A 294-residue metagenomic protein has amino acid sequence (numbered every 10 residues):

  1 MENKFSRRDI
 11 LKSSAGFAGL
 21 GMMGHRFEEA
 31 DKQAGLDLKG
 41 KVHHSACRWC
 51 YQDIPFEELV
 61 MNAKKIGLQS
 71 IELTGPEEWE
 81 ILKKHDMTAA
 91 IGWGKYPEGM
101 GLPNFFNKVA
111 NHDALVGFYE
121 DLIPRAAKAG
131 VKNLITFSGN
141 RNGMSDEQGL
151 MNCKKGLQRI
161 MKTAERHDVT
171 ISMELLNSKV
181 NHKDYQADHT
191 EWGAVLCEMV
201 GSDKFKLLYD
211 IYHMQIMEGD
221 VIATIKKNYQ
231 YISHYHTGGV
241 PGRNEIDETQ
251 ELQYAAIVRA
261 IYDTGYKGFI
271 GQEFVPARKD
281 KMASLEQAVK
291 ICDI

Functional and structural regions predicted by a protein language model:
E2-K64, G130-K132, W192-Y209, H213-I294: Histidine-acidic metal/acid-base catalytic patches
D9, S13-G24, L38, F105-K206 (+1 more regions): Active-site acidic/histidine proton-transfer and metal-coordination neighborhood in alpha/beta enzyme cores
S45-D53, L102-A114: Active-site mouth loops of central-metabolism enzymes
C50-Q52, G75-E77, K95-P97, N140-N142 (+4 more regions): Active-site-proximal loop/turn and secondary-structure-junction residues that shape catalytic pockets, frequently
L59-E78: Catalytic domains of carbohydrate-active enzymes, especially glycoside hydrolases
E80-W93, C153, V169: Short acidic, glycine/proline-enriched helix-loop-strand junctions
